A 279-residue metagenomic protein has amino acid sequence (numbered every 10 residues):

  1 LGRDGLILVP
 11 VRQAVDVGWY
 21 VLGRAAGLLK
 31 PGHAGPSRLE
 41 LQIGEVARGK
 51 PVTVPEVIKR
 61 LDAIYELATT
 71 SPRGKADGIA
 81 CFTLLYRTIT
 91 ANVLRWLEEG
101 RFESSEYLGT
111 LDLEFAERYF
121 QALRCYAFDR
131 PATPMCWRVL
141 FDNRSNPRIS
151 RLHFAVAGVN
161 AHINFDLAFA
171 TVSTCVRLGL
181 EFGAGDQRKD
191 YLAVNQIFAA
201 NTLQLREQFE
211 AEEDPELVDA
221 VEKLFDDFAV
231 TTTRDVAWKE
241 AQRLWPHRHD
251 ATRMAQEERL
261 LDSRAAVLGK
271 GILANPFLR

Functional and structural regions predicted by a protein language model:
G2-T110, E117, A122: Leu/Val/Ala/Ile-rich N-terminal alpha-helices, chiefly Sec-type signal peptides and the beginnings
A68-P72, A122, Y126, A170 (+4 more regions): Short secondary-structure junctions and interdomain/linker hinges
R87, A91-R95, E99-A200: Internal, hydrophobic cores of structured domains that mediate oligomerization or house catalytic pockets within large
V194-Q242: Glycine-rich, aromatic-bearing surface loops/beta-hairpins
L224-R279: A cross-kingdom marker for long, charged
